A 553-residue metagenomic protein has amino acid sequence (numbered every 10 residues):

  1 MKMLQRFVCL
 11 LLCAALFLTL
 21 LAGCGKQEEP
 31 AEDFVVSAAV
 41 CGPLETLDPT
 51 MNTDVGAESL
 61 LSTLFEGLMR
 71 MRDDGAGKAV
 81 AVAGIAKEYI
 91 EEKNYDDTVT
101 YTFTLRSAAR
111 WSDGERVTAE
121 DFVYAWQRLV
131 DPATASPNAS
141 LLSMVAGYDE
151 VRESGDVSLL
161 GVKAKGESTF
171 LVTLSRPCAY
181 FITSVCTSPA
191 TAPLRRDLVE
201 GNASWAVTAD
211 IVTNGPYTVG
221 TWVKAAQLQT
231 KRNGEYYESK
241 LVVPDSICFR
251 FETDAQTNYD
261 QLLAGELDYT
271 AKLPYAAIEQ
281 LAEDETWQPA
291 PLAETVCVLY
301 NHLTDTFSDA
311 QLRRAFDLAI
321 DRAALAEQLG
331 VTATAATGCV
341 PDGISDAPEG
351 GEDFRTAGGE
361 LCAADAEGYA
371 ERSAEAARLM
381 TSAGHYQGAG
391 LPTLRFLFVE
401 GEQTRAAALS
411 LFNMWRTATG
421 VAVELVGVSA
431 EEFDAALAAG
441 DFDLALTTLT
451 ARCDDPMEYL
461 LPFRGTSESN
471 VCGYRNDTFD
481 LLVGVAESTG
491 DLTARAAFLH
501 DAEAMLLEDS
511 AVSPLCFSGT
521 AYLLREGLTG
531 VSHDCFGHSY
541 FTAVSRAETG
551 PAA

Functional and structural regions predicted by a protein language model:
A39-N94, V212: N-terminal lobe/hinge region of extracytoplasmic solute-binding protein
T53, K87-L141, L171, L263 (+1 more regions): Aromatic- and charge-enriched surface segment that lines or borders ligand/interaction sites
D73-A76, V157, S168, L174-S246 (+1 more regions): Gly/Pro-rich hinge or "lid" segments in bacterial periplasmic/extracellular proteins
T104, D121-V123, T134-R196: Surface-exposed binding/hinge segments that line and control ligand-binding clefts or catalytic entry sites
T118-A125, E167-L171, G215-P216, P244-S246 (+5 more regions): Alpha-helical secondary-structure segments
G220-Q229, C248-T304, E327: Extracellular/periplasmic solute-recognition and catalytic clefts
A319-G350, Q403-F412, L437-A553: Detector for C-terminal structural segments
A333-S382, Q403-R405: Structural transition elements
